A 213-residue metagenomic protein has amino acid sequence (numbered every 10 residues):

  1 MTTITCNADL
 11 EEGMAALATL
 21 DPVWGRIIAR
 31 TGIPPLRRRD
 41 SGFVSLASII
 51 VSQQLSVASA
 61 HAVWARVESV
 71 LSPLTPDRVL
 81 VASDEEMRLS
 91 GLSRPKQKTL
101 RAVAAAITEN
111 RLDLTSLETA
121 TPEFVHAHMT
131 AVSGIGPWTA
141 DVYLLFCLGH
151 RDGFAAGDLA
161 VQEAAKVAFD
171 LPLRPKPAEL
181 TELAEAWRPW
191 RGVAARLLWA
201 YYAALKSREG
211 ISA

Functional and structural regions predicted by a protein language model:
M1-P34, P122-E123, P137-A213: C-terminal accessory module of base-excision DNA glycosylases/AP lyases that mediates lesion recognition and DNA
I4, V23, I27, L55-S56 (+1 more regions): Alpha-helical ds-nucleic-acid-binding substructure associated with the helix-hairpin-helix region of base-excision DNA
E12, A18-A65, S69-S72: A positional/architectural concept
L36-V44, G91-P95, A184-G192: Structural motif
S45-I50, A82-E86, F124-H128, A160 (+2 more regions): A general alpha-helix detector
L46-V51, L100-A104, Y143-L144, A194-L198: Short alpha-helical scaffolding segments that buttress acidic/His motifs in well-ordered protein cores
V51, D84, T108, L112 (+3 more regions): A broad detector of the eukaryotic-type serine/threonine protein kinase catalytic domain
